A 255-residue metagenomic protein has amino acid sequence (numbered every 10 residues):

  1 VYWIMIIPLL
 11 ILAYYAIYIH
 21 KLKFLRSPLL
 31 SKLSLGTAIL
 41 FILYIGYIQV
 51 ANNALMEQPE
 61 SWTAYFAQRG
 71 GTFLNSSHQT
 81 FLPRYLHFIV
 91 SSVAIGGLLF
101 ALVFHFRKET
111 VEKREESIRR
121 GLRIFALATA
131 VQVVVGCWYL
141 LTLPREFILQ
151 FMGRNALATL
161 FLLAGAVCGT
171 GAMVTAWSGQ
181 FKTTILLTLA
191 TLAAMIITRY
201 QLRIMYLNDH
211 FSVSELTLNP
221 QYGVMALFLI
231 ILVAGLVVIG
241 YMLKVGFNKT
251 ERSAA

Functional and structural regions predicted by a protein language model:
V1-A255: Polytopic transmembrane helical bundles with strong interfacial aromatic enrichment
